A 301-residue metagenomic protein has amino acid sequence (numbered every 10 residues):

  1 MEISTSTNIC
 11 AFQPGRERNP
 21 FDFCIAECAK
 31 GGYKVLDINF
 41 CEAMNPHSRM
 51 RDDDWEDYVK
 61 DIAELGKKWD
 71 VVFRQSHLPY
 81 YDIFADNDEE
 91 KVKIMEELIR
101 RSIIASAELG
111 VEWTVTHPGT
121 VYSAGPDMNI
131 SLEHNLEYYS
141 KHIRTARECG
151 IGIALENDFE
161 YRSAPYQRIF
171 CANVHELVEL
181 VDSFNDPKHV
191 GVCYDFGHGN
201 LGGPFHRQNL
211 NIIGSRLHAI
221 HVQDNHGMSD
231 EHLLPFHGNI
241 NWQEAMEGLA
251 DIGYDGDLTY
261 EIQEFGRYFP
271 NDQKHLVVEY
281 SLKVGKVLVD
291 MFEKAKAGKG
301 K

Functional and structural regions predicted by a protein language model:
M1-G32, E96, P165, C171-K301: Histidine-acidic metal/acid-base catalytic patches
I9-A11, F40-E42, P79-D82, P118-Y122 (+4 more regions): Active-site-proximal loop/turn and secondary-structure-junction residues that shape catalytic pockets, frequently
D37-I62: Glycine-rich, proline-tolerant flexible connector loops at the mouths of alpha/beta enzymes
P46, F84, A124, D230 (+1 more regions): Glycine/Thr-rich phosphate-binding loops of Rossmann-like dinucleotide-binding domains
R49-D53, E89-V92, L233-H237: Short glycine-enriched, charge-decorated loop/helix-capping segments at active-site entrances that position
K60-V72, D82-G191, H198-L201, E279-Y280 (+1 more regions): Active-site acidic/histidine proton-transfer and metal-coordination neighborhood in alpha/beta enzyme cores
